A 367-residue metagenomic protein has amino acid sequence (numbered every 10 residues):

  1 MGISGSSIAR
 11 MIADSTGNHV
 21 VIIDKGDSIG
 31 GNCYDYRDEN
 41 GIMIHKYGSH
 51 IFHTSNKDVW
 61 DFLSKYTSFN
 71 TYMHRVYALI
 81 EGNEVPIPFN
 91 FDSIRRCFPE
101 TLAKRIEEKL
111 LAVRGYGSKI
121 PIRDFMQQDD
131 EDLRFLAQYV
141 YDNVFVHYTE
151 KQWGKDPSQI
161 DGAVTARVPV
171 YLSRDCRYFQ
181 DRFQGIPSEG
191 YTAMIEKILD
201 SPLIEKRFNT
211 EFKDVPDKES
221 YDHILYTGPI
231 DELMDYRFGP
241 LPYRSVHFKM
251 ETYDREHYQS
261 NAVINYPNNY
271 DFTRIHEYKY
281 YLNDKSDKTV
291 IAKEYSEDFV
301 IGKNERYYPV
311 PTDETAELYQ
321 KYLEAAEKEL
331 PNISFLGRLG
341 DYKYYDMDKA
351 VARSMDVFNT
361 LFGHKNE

Functional and structural regions predicted by a protein language model:
M1-S6, K25: Glycine-rich Rossmann-fold phosphate-binding loop(s) that bind the pyrophosphate of adenine dinucleotide cofactors
M11-E39: Glycine-rich FAD pyrophosphate-binding loop
N40-Y116: Dinucleotide-binding Rossmann-like beta1-alpha1 core, especially the glycine-rich loop that anchors the ADP
E81-V85, F91-H223, T227, M234: Active-site/ligand-binding neighborhood in enzyme catalytic cores
T210-K328: Mid-domain catalytic core of redox enzymes that form a hydrophobic substrate pocket/lid adjacent to a catalytic redox
E327-K343, A350-R353: Short FAD-binding loop at a beta-strand-to-alpha-helix junction that anchors the flavin cofactor in diverse
V351-E367: Internal hydrophobic alpha-helix adjacent to the cofactor/substrate pocket in enzyme cavities
